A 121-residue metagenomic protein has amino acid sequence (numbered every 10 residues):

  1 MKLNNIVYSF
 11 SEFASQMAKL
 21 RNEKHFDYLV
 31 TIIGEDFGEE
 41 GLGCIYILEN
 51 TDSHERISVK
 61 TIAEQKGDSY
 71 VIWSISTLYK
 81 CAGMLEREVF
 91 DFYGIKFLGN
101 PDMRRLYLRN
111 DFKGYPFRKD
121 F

Functional and structural regions predicted by a protein language model:
M1-F121: Terminal low-complexity/charged segments
